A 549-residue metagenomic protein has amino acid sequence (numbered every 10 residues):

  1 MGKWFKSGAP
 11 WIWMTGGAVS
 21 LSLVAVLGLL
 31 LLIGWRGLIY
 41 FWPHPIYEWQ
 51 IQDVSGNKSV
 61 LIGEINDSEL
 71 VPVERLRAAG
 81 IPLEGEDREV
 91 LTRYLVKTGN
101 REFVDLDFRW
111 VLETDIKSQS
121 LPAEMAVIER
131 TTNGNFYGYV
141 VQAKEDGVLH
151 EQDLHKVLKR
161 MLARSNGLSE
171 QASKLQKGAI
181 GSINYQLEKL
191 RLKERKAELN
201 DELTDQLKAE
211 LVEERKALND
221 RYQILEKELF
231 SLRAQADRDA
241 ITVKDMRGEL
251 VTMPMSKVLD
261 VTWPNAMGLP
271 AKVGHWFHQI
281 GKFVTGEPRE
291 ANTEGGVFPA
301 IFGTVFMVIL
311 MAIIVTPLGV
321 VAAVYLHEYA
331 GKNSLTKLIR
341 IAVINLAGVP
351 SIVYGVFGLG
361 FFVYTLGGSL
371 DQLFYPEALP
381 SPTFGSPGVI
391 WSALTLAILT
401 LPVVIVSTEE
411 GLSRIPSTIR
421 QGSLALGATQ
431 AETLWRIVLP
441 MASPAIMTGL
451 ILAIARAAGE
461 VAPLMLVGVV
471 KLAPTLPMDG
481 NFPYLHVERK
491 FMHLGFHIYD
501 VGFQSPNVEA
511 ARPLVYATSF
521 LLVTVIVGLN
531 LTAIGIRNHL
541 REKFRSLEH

Functional and structural regions predicted by a protein language model:
M1-G16, S20-G28, G34-N292, E548-H549: Membrane-topology segments of multi-pass transport proteins
H275-G295, A330, Y354-I398, G468-V470 (+1 more regions): Membrane-interfacial helix termini and adjacent extracytoplasmic/periplasmic loops of multi-pass transporters
A291, G468-F520: Interhelical loop and adjacent transmembrane-helix boundary motif in polytopic membrane transport permeases
M311-V343, V356, Y364, A533-E542: Transmembrane-helix boundary motif in ABC transporter permease subunits
P317-A322, V353-V356, W391, I398-I419 (+3 more regions): Membrane-embedded alpha-helices of multi-pass transport/permease systems
A342-V349, F362, I390-V404, T408 (+3 more regions): Hydrophobic transmembrane alpha-helices
I405-E409, P416, Q430-G468: Transmembrane alpha-helices
